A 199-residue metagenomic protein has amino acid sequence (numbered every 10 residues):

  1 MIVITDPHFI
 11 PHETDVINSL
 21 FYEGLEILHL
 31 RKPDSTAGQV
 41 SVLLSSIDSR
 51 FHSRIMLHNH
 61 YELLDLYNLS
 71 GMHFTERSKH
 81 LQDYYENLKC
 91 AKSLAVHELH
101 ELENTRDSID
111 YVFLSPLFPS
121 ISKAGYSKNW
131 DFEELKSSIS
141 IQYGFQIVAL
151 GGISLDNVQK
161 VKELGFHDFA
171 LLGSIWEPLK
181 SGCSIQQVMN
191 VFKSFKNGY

Functional and structural regions predicted by a protein language model:
M1-K79, Y84-Y111, S137, Y143-I147 (+2 more regions): Conserved N-terminal beta1-alpha1 strand-loop-helix module at the mouth
V42-L44, Y126-L135: Charged helix-capping and loop-helix junction motifs
L64, P119-A124: A short acidic, helix-capping loop that chelates divalent metal ions and anchors anionic groups
K92, L114, S122, Y126: Glycine-rich, flexible loop/turn motifs
D110-F118, L172: Non-cysteine beta-strand/loop elements that form the S-adenosyl-L-methionine
F118-S120, I153-D156: Short Gly/Pro-enriched loop/turn and capping motifs at secondary-structure junctions
K123-S127, K180-C183: Short, solvent-exposed loop/turn segments at secondary-structure boundaries
H167-L171: Acidic, Mg2+-coordinating phosphoryl-transfer loop and its flanking beta/alpha structural elements, shared across
